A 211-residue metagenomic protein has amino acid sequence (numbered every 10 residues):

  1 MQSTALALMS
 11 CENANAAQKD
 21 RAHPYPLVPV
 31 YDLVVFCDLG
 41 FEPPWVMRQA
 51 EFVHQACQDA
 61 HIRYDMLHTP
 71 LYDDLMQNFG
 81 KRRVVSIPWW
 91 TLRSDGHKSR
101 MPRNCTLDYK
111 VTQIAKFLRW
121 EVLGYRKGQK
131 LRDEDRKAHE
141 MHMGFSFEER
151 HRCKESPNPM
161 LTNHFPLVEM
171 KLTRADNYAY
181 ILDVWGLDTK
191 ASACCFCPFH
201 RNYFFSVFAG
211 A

Functional and structural regions predicted by a protein language model:
M1-A211: Nucleotide-activated chemistry modules centered on ATP-dependent adenylation/adenylyltransferase
